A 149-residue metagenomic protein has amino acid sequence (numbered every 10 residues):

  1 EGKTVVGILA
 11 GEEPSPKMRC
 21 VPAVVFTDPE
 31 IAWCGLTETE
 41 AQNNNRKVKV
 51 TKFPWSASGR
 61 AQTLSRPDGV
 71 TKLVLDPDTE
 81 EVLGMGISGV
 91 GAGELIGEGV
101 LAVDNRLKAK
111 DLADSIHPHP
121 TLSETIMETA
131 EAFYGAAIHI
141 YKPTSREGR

Functional and structural regions predicted by a protein language model:
V5: Residues forming the flavin
I8-S15, V21-R149: Flexible, glycine-rich terminal cap/loop adjacent to redox cofactors in electron-transfer oxidoreductases
